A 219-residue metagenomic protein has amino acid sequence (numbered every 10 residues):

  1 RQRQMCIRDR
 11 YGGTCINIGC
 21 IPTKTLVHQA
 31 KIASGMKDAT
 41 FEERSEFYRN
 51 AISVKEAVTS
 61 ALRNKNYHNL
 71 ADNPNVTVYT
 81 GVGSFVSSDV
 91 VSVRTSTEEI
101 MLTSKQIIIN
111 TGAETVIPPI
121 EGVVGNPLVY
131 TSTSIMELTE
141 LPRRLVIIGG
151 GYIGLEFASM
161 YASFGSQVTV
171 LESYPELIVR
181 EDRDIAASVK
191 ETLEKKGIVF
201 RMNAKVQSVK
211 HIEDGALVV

Functional and structural regions predicted by a protein language model:
R1, C15, I107, M160-Y161: Hydrophobic/aromatic ligand-binding patch that stacks against planar heteroaromatic rings of cofactors or nucleotides
Q2-I7: Short, small-residue-biased leader/transition segments that mark boundaries at the very start of proteins
R8-L141, T169, Y174-I178, D184-I185 (+2 more regions): Glycine-rich flavin
T139-E176, R180-E181: Rossmann-like NAD(P)H-binding beta-loop-alpha module
V199-R201: Conserved SAM-binding strand-loop segment of SAM-dependent methyltransferases
A204: Phosphate/diphosphate-binding loops
